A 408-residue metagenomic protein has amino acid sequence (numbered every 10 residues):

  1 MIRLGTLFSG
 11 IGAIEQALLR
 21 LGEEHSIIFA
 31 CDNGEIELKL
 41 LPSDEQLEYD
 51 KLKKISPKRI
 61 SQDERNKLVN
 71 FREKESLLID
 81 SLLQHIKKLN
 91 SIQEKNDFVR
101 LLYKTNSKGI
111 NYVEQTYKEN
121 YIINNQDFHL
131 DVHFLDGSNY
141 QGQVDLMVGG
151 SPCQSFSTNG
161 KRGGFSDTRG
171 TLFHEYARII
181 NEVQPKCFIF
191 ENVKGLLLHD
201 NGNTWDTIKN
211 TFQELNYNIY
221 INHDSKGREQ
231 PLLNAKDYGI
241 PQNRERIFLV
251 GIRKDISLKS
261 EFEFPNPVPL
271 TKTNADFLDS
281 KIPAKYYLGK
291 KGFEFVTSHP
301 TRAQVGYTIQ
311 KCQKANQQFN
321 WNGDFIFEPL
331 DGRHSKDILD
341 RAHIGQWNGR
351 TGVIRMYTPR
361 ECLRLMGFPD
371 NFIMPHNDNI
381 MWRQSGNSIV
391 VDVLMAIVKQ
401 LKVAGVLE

Functional and structural regions predicted by a protein language model:
I2-Q184, K194-L198, G202-D206, Q213: Core alpha/beta nucleotide-donor-binding catalytic domains of modification enzymes
I11, W205, R246, N387-M395: Short alpha-helical patches at coil-to-helix transitions and adjacent helical residues in well-structured domains
G12, Q213-N216, I252, V398-K402 (+1 more regions): Hydrophobic/aromatic-lined pockets within catalytic cores
D97-F98, L102, N106-S107, L135-L146 (+2 more regions): Class I S-adenosyl-L-methionine
Q126, L258-S260, I373-H376: Short, surface-exposed acidic
G150, C187, M356-P359: Short aromatic/basic micro-patch
Y286-E408: C-terminal target-recognition/interaction regions appended to catalytic cores
